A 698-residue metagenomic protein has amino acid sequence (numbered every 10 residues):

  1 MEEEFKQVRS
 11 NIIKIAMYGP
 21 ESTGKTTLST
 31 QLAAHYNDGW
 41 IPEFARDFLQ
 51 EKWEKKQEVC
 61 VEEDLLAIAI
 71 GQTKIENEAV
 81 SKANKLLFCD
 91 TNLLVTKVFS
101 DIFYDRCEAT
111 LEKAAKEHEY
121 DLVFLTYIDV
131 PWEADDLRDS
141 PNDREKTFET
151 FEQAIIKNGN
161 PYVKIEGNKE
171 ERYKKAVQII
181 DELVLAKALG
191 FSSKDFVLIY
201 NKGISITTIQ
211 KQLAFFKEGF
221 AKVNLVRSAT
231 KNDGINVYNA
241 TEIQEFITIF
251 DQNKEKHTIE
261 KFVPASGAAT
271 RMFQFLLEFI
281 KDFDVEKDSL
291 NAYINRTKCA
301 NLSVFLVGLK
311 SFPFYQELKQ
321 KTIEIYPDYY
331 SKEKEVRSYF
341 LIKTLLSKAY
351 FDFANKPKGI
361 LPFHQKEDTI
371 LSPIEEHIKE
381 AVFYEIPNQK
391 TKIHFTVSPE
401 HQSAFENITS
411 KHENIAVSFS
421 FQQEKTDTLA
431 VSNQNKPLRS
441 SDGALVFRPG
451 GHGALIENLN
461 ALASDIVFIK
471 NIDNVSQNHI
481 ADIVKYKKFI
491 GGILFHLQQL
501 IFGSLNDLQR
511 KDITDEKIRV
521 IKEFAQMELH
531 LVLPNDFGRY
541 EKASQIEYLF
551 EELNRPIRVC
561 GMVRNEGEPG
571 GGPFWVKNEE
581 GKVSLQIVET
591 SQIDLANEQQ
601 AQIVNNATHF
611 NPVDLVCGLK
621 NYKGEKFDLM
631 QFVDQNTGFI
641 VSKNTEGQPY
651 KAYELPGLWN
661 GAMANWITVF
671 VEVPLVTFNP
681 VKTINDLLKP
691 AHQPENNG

Functional and structural regions predicted by a protein language model:
E21: The conserved Walker
K25: Conserved lysine of the Walker
T30-G71: Conserved substrate/cofactor phosphate-moiety recognition/catalytic segment in nucleotide-dependent phosphotransferases
K56-V98, I102-F103: Conserved nucleotide-sensing/catalytic segment adjacent to the nucleotide-binding pocket in NTP-handling enzymes
F103-E171, K175: A glycine- and Lys/Arg-enriched "phosphate-lid" helix/loop adjacent to the NTP-binding pocket of small-molecule kinases
A188-T230, N407, S544-Y548, L553-N554 (+6 more regions): Long, compositionally biased intrinsically disordered regions
I199, T230-M272, L277-E566, W575-V576 (+4 more regions): Domain-scale recognition of functional cores that engage charged ligands
T322-E333, D473, N478, K487-M527 (+1 more regions): Conserved catalytic alpha/beta cores of large enzymes that bind or transform nucleotide phosphates and polynucleotides
